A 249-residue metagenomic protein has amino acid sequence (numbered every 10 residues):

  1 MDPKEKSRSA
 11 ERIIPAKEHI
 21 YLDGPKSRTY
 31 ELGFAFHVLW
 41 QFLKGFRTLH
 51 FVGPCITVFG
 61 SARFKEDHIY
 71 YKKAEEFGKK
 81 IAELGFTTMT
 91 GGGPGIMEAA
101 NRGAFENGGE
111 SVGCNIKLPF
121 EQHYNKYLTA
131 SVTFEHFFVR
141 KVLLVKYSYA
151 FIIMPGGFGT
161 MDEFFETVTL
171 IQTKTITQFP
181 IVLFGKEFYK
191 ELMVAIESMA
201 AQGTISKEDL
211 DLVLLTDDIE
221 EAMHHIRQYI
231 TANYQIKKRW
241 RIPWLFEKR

Functional and structural regions predicted by a protein language model:
D2-E5, E11-I14, Y21-C114: Glycine-rich beta-alpha loop segments
R8, K238-R249: A short, charged, Gly/Pro-tolerant segment at domain boundaries
G95-I153: Acidic/glycine-enriched connector segments
L118-H123, T160, F188-E191: Short gly/pro/ser/thr-enriched loop/turn and capping motifs at secondary-structure boundaries
H123-K126, Q202-E208: Short, conserved catalytic or adaptor-binding loops enriched in Gly and charged residues
E135-E187, N233-Q235: Active-site/ligand-binding-proximal alpha/beta "capping" segment
K146, A150, S206-R241: A charged, well-structured terminal subsegment
T173-A201, I205-S206, I219: Phosphate/ribose-phosphate-bearing ligand recognition and processing surfaces, centered on ADP-ribose/NAD(+/P+) systems
